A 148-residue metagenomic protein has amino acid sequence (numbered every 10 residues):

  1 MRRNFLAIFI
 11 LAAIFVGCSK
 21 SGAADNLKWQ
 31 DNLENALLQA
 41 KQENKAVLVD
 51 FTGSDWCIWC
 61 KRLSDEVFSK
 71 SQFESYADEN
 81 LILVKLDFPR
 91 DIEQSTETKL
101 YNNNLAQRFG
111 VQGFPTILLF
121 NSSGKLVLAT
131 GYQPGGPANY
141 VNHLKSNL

Functional and structural regions predicted by a protein language model:
M1-N4: Positively charged n-region of N-terminal signal peptides that target proteins for export
V16-G17: C-terminal motif of bacterial Sec signal peptides marking the signal peptidase cleavage site
W29-Q30, F73-L100: Thiol-based oxidoreductase modules, predominantly thioredoxin-like and allied folds used for disulfide exchange
W29-V47, A77: A short beta-strand-turn-helix
E43-C57: Short active-site neighborhood of thiol/selenol oxidoreductases, capturing the structured segment around
C57-K61, I117: The canonical Cys-X-X-Cys-His
C60-Y76: Typically the conserved alpha-helix immediately C-terminal to a functionally engaged Cys/Sec in thioredoxin-like
E66, Q107-L148: Non-catalytic, surface beta->alpha helical segment in thiol-disulfide oxidoreductase systems
